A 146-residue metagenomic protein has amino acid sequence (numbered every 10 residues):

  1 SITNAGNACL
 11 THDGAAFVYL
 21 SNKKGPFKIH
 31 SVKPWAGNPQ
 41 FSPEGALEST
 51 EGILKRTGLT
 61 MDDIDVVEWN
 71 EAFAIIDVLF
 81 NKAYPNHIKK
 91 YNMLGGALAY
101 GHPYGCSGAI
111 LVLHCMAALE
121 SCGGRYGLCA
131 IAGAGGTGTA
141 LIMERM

Functional and structural regions predicted by a protein language model:
S1-C9, H30-K33, D65-A72, N92-S107 (+1 more regions): Cysteine-centered functional microenvironments
S1-E44, E48, R56, L113-H114 (+3 more regions): Condensing-enzyme catalytic core mediating Claisen C-C bond formation in acyl metabolism
H30, A36-A99: Active-site pocket-lining segment
R56, V78-N92, A97-M143: Internal helix-turn-beta structural module
